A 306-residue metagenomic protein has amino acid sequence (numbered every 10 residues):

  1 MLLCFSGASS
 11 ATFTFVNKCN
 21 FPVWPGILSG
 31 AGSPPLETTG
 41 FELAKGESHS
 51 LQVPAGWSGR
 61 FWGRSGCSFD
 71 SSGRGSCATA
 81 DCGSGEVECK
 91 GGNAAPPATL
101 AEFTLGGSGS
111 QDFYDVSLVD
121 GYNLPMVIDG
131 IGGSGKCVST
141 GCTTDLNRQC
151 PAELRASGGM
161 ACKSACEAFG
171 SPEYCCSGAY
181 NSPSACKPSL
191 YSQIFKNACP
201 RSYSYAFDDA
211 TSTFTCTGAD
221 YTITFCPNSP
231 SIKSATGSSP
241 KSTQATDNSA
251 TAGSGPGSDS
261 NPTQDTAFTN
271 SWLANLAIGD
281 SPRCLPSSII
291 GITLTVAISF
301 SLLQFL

Functional and structural regions predicted by a protein language model:
M1-L306: Extracellular low-complexity, O-glycosylation-prone Ser/Thr/Pro/Gly-rich "stalks" and linkers flanking catalytic
